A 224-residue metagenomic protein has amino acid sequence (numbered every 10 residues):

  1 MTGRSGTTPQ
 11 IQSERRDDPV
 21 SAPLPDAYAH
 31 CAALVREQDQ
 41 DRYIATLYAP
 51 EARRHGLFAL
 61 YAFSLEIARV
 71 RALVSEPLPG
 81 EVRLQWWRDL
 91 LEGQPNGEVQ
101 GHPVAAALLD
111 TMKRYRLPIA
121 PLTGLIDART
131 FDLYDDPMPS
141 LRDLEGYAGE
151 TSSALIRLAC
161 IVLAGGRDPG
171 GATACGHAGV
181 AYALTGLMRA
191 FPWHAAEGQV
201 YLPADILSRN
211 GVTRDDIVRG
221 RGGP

Functional and structural regions predicted by a protein language model:
G3-G6: Residue-identity detector for glycine
T8-I11: Intrinsically disordered, low-complexity segments enriched in serine/threonine/proline/glycine and often basic
S13-V180, L184-P224: Acidic catalytic motifs of isoprenoid enzymes
